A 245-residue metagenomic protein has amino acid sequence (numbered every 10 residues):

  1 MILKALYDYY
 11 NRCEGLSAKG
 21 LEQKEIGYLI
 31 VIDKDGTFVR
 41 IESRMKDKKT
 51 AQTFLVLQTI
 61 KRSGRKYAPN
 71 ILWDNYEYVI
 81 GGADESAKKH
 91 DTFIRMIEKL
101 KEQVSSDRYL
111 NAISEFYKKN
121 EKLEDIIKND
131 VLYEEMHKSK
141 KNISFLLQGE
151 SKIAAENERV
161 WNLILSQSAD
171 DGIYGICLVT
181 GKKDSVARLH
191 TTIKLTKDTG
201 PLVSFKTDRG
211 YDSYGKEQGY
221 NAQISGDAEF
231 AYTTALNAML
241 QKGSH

Functional and structural regions predicted by a protein language model:
M1-G175, F205-H245: Conserved phosphate-interacting/catalytic interface
T180-K182: Short Cys/His-rich metal-coordination motifs, predominantly Zn2+-binding knuckles/fingers
D184-H190: Short Cys/His-rich "knuckle" micro-motifs
T191-P201: Short cysteine/histidine-rich metal-coordination sites, predominantly Zn2+-binding motifs
